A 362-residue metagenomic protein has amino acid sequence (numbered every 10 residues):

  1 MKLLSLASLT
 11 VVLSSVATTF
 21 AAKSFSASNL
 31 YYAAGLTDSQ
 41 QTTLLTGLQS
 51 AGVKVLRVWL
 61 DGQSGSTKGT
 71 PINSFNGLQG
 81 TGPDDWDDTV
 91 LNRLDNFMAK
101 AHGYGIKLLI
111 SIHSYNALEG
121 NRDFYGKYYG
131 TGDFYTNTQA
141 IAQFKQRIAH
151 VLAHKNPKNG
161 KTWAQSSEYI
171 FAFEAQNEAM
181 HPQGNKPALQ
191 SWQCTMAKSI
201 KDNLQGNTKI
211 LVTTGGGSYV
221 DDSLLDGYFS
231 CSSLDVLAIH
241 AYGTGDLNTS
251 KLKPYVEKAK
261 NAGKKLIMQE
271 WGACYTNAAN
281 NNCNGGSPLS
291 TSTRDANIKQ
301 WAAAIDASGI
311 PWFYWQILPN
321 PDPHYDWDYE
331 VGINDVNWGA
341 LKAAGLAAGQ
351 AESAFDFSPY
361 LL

Functional and structural regions predicted by a protein language model:
M1-A21: Fungal secretory targeting signals
A22-L234, G243, N261-K264, Y275 (+5 more regions): Active-site mouth of glycoside hydrolases
T244-E257: Substrate-binding surface in catalytic domains of secreted glycosidases
M268-W271: Short acidic/histidine-rich active-site segments
N280, G285-G286: Gly/Pro-rich active-site loop or hairpin
E352-L362: C-terminal helix/juxtamembrane-tail motif
